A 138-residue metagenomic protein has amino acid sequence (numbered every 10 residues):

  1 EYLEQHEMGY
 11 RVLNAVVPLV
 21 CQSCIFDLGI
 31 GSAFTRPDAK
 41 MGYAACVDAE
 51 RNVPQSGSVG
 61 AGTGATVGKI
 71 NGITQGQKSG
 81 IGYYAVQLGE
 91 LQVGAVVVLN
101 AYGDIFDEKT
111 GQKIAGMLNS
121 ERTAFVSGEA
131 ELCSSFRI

Functional and structural regions predicted by a protein language model:
Y2-I138: A structural signal for small-residue-enriched, beta-sheet-centric alpha/beta enzyme cores and oligomeric scaffold folds
